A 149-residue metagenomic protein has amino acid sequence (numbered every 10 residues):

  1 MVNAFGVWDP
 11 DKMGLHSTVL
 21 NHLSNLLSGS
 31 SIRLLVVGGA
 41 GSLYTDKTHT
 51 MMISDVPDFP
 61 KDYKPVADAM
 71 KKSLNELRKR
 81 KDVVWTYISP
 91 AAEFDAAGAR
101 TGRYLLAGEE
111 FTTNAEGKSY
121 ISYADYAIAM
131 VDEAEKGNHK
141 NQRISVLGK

Functional and structural regions predicted by a protein language model:
M1-S30: NAD(P)H-binding glycine-rich loop region in Rossmannoid oxidoreductase-like domains and their noncatalytic homologs
V7, G39-A40: Beta-hairpin (beta-strand-turn-beta-strand) motif
K12, S30-L34, A40-K149: Oxidoreductase cofactor-interface core, primarily capturing Rossmann-like NAD(P)-dependent enzymes
